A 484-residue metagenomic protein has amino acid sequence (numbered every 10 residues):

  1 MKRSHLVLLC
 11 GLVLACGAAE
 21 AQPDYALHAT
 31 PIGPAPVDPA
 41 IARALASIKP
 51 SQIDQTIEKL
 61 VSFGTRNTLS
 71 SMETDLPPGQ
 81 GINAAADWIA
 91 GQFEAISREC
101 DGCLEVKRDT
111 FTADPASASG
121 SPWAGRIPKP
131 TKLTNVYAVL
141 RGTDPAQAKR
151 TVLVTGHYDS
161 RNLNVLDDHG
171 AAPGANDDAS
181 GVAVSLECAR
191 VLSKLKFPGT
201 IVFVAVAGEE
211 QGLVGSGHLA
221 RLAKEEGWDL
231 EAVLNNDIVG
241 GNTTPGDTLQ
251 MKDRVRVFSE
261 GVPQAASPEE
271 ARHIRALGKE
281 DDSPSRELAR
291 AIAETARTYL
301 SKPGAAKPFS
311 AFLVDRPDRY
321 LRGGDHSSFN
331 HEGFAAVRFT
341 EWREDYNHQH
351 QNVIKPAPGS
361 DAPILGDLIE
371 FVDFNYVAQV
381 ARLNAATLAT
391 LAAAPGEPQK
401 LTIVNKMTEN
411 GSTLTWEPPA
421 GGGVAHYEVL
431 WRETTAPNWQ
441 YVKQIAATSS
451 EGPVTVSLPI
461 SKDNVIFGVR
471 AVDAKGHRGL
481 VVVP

Functional and structural regions predicted by a protein language model:
V7-A15: Bacterial N-terminal signal peptides
A26-T30, Q52-R141: A non-catalytic alpha/beta surface segment that caps or lines the substrate-entry region of metallo-dependent hydrolase
V61, V239-V257, S310-P395: Active-site-adjacent mobile loop/cap segments within catalytic or ligand-binding domains
A138, V154-L213, N384: Alpha-helical metal-binding/catalytic segments enriched in His/Glu/Asp
V206-G324, E332, A336: Metal-dependent peptidase/peptidase-like ectodomains
N410-G423: Conserved aromatic anchor
G423-Q444: Extracellular low-complexity, O-glycosylation-prone stalks/linkers
S457-R478: Beta-strand-rich modules
